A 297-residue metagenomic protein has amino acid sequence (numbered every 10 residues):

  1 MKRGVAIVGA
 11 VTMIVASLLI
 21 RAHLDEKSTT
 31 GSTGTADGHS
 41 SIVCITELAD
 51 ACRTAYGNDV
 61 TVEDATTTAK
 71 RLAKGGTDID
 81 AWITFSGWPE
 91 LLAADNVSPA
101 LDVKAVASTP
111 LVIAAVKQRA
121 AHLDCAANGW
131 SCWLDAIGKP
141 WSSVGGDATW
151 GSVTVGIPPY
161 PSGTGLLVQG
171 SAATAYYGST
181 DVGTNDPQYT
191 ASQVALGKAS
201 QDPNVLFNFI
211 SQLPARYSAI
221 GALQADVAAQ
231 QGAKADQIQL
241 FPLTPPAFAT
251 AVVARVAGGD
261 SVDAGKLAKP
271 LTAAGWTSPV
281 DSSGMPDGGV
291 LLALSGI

Functional and structural regions predicted by a protein language model:
M1-A36, V256-I297: Extracellular/periplasmic juxtamembrane helices and adjacent flexible linkers that interface with membrane partners
E26-G151: N-terminal segment of the mature folded domain
E47-A49, T66-A69, G87-L91, R119-A121 (+5 more regions): Solvent-exposed loop/turn segments at secondary-structure junctions within structured extracellular/periplasmic domains
E47-A51, T67, C132, A136 (+6 more regions): Extracytoplasmic/secreted proteins, especially bacterial periplasmic and envelope-associated proteins
K104-I113, A233-G265: Periplasmic-binding protein-like
V112-L196: Helix-loop-helix "hinge/cap" segment bordering the ligand-binding cleft or interdomain interface
N128-S142, V155-P161, A251-G284: Bilobed periplasmic-binding protein/Venus flytrap-like ligand-binding cleft at the lobe interface of extracytoplasmic
S171-L243: Ligand-binding pocket segment of bilobal, Venus flytrap-like solute-binding proteins
